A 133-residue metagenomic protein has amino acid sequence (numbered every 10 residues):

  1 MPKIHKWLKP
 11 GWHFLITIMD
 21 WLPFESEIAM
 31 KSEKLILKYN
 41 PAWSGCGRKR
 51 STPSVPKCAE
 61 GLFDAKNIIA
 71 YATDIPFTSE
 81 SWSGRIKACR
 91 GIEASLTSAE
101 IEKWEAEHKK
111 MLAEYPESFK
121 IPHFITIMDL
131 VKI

Functional and structural regions predicted by a protein language model:
M1: A short SAM/SAH-binding and catalytic strip from SAM-dependent methyltransferases
H5, K9-I75: Conserved catalytic/acceptor-binding region of the Class I
R50-I133: Conserved Class I S-adenosyl-L-methionine
